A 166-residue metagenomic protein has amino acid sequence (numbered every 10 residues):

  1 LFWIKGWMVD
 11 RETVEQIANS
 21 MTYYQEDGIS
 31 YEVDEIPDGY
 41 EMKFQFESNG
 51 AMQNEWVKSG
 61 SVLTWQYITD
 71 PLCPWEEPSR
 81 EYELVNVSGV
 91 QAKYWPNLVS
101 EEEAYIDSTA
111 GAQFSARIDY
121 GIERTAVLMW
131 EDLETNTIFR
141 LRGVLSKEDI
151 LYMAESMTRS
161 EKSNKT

Functional and structural regions predicted by a protein language model:
I4-D34, L133-T166: Surface-exposed amphipathic alpha-helical segments
D34-R140, L145-K147, L151: Short, solvent-exposed recognition patches
